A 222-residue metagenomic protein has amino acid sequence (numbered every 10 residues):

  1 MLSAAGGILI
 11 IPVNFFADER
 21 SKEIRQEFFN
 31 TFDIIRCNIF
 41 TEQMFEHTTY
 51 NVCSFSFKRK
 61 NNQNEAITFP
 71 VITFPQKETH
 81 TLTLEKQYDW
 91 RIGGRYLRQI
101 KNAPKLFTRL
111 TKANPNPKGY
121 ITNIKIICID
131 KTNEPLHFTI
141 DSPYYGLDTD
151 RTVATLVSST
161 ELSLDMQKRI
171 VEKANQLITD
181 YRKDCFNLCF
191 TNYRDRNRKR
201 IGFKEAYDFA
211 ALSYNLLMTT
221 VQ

Functional and structural regions predicted by a protein language model:
M1-T41: Conserved Class I SAM-dependent methyltransferase catalytic core
F15, T73, E78, F107 (+3 more regions): A generic alpha-helix propensity feature with a strong bias for hydrophobic helices
A17-R20, I34-I39, A103-P104, T108-R109 (+2 more regions): Short amphipathic alpha-helical surface micro-motifs
E42-Y50: Extended accessory and catalytic-adjacent subdomains in large enzymes
T49-K112: Flexible, glycine-/basic-rich loop-and-beta segments that form/coincide with the SAM-dependent methyltransferase
N116-Q222: C-terminal target-recognition/interaction regions appended to catalytic cores
